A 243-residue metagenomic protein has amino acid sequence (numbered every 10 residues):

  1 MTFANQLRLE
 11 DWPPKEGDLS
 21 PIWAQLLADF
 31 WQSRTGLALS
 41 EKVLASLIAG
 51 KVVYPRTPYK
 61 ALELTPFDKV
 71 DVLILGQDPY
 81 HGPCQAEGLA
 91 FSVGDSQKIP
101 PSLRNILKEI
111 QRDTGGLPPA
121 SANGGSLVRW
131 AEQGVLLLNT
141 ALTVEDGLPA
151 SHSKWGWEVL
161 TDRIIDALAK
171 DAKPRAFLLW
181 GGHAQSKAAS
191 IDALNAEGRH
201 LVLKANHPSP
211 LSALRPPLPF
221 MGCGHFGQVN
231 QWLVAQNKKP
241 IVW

Functional and structural regions predicted by a protein language model:
M1-L9: Sequence termini and other peripheral, non-core segments
L7, P21-A189, A193-N195, L201-N206 (+2 more regions): A polyanion-binding, active-site-adjacent surface
W12-P13: A short, ordered amphipathic alpha-helix with a cationic face
